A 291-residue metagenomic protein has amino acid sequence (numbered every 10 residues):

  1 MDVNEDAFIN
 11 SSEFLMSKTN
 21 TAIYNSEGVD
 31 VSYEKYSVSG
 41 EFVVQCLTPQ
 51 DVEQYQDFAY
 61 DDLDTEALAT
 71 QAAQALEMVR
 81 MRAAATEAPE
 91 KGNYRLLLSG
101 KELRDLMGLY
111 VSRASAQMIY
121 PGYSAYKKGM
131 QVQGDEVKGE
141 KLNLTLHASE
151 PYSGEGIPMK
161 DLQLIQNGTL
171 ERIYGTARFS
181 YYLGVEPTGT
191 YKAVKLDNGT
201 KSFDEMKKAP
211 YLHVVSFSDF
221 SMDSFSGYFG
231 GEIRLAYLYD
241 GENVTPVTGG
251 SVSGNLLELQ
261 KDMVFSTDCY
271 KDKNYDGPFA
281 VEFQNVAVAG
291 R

Functional and structural regions predicted by a protein language model:
M1-N143, N167, A280-R291: Active-site bordering "gate/hinge" segments that shape substrate access to catalytic or cofactor-binding pockets
M130-R291: Dual-mode signal for accessory low-complexity, basic/Gly-rich regions
